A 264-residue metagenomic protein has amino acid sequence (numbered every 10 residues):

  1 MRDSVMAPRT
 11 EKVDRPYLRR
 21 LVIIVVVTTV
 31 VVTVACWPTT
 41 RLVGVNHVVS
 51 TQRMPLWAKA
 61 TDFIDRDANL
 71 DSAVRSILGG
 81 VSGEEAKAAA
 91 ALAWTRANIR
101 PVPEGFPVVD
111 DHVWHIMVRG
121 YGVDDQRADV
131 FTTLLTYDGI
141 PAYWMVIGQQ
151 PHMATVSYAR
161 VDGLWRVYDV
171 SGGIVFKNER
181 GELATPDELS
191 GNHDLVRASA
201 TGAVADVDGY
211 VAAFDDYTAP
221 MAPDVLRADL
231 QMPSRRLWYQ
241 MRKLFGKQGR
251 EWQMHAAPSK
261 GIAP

Functional and structural regions predicted by a protein language model:
R2-T10: Short, charged N-terminal extramembrane segments
R9-T29: N-terminal Sec-pathway targeting helices
V13, D62, R66-N69, G181 (+2 more regions): Non-membrane alpha-helical secondary structure
R20, V130-I140, E179-L189: A structural boundary/capping signal
V30-V48: Membrane-interface motif at the C-terminal end of an N-terminal transmembrane signal
N46-R119: Secondary-structure boundary elements
A97-V156, R160-D162: Active-site neighborhood of thiol-dependent amide/isopeptide-bond enzymes
R160-P264: His-Asp-centered catalytic microenvironments across diverse enzyme cores, prominently the transglutaminase-like
